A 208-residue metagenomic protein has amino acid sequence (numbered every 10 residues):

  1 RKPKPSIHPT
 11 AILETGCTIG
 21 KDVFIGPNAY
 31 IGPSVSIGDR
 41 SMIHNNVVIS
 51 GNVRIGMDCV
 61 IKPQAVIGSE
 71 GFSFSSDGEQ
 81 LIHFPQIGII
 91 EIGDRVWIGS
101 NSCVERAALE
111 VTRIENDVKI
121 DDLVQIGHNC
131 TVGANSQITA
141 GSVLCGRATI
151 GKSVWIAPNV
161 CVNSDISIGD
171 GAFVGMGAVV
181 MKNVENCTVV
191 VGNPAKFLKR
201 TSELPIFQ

Functional and structural regions predicted by a protein language model:
S6-V191, A195-L198: Structural signal for interior beta-strand "rungs" in well-ordered beta-sheet cores of soluble enzyme domains
T201-S202: Conserved catalytic-core motifs of eukaryotic protein kinase domains, centered on the activation segment
